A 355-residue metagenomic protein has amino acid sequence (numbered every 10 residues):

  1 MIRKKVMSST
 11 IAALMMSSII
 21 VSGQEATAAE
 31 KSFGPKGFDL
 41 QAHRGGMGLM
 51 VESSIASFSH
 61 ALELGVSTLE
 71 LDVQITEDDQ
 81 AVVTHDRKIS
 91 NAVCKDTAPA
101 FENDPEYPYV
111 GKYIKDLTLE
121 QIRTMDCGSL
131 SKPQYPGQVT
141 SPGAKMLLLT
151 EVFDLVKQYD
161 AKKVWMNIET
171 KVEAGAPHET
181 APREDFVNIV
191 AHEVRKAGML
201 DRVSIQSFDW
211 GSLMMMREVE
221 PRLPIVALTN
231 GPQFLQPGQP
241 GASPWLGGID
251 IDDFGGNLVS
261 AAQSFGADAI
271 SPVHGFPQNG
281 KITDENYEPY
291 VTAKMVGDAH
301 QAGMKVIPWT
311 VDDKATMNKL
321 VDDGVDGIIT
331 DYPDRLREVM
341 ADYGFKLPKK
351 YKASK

Functional and structural regions predicted by a protein language model:
R3, S8-I11, Q24-K355: Phosphate-group recognition and catalysis centered on beta-loop-alpha active-site segments
T10-S18: Bacterial N-terminal signal peptides
S17-E25: C-terminal segment of classical bacterial N-terminal signal peptides
